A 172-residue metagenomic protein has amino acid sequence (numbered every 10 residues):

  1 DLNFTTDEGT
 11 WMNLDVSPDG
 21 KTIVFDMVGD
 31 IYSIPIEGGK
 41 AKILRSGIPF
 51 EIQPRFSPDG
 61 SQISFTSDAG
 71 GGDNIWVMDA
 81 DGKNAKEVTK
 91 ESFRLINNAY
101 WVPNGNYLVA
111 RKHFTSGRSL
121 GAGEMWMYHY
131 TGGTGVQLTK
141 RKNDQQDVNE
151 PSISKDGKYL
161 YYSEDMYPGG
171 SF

Functional and structural regions predicted by a protein language model:
L2-I34: Beta-strand-rich domains and repeat architectures in extracellular enzymes and scaffolds, especially beta-propellers
D7-E8, D26-Y32, R45-I52, P58 (+6 more regions): A flexible loop/linker signature enriched in serine peptidases of the S9 family
K21-T22, K42, P58, K155: Solvent-exposed, polar/charged alpha-helical surfaces in well-ordered, non-transmembrane soluble domains, broadly
